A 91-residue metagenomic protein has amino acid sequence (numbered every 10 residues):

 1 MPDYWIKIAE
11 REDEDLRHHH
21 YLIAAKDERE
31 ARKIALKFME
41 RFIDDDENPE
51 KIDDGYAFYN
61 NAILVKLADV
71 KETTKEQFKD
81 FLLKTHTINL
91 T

Functional and structural regions predicted by a protein language model:
M1-H19: Short aromatic-glycine-(Arg/Gly/Cys) micro-motifs in beta-strand/loop hairpins
W5, H20-L22, K79, I88: Compositionally biased, intrinsically disordered low-complexity segments enriched in polar/proline residues
I8, L22-A24, F58-I63: Extended low-polarity, hydrophobic cluster-rich segments
L16-E28: A short, exposed loop/beta-hairpin motif centered on an aromatic-Gly-Thr core
R29-I34: Short amphipathic alpha-helices within nucleic acid-binding modules
K37-T91: Short, mixed-charge low-complexity intrinsically disordered segments
